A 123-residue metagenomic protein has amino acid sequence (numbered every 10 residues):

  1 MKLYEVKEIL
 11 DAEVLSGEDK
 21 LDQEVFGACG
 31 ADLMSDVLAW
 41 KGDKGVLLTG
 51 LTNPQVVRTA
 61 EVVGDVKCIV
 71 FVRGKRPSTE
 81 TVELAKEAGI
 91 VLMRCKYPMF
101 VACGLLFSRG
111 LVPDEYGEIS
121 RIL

Functional and structural regions predicted by a protein language model:
M1-Q23: N-terminal, charge-rich interaction modules
D22-Q23, G27, A31-V46, G50-L123: Feature captures the catalytic cores and cofactor-binding loops of soluble hydro-lyases/lyases that act on carboxylate
